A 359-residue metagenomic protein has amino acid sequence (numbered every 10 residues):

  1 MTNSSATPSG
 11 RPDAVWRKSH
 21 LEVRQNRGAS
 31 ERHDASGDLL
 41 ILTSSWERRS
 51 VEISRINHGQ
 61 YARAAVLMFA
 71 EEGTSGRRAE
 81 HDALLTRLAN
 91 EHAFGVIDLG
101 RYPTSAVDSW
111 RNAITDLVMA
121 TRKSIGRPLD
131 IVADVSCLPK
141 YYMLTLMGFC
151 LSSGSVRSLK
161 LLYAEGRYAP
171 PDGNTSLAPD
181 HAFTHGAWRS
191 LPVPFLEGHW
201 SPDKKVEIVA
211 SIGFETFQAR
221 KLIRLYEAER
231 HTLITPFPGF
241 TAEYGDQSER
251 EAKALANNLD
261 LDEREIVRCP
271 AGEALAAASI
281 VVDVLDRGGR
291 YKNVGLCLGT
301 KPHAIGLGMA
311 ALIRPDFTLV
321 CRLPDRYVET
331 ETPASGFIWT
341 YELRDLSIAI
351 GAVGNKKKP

Functional and structural regions predicted by a protein language model:
N26-A29, R49-I56, V118-R122, F217-R220 (+2 more regions): A short, acidic, amphipathic alpha-helical segment used as a generic capping/interface helix at domain edges
D38-M119: An N-terminal, globular interaction/scaffold subdomain
T43-S50, E72-T74, T104-D108, V132-T145 (+4 more regions): Gly/Ser/Thr-rich loops at beta-strand to alpha-helix junctions that form or flank small-molecule/cofactor-binding
A62-T74, K160-Y163, R230-F240, V320: Short internal beta-strands
T115, L129-P192: Internal, hydrophobic cores of structured domains that mediate oligomerization or house catalytic pockets within large
L159-N174, P315-L346: Short, flexible loop segments at boundaries between secondary-structure elements
T184-T216: A conserved mid-domain beta-alpha-beta active-site/ligand-binding segment of alpha/beta enzyme cores
S211-D283: Redox- and metal-dependent alpha/beta enzyme cores, enriched for Fe-S-associated oxidoreductases and cofactor-handling
